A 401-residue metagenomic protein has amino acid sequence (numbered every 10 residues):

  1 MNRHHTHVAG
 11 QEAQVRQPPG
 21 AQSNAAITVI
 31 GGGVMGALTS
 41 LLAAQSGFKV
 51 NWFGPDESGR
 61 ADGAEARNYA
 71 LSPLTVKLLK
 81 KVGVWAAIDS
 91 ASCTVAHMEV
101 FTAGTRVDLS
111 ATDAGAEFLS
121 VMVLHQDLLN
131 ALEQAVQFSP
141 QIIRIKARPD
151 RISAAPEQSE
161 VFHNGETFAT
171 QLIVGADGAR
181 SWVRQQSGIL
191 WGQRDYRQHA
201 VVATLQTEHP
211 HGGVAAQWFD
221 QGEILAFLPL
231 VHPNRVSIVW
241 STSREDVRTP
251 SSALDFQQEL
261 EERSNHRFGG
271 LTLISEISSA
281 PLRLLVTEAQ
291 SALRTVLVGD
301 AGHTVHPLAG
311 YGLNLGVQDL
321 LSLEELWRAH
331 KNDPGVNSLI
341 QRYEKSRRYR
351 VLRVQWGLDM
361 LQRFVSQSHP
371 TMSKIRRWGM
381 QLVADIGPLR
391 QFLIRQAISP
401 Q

Functional and structural regions predicted by a protein language model:
R3, G20-S23, K77-K81, I88-Q186 (+1 more regions): Conserved N-terminal helical subregion
H7-E12, E325-Q401: C-terminal helical "tail/cap" subdomain of flavin- and related membrane-associated enzymes
H7-E12, R60, P156-Q158, E276-L285: Short gly/ser/thr-rich secondary-structure transition/capping motifs
P19-G33: Beta1/beta-strand and adjacent pyrophosphate-binding region of the FAD-binding site in flavoprotein oxidoreductases
I30, L42-R67: Glycine-rich FAD pyrophosphate-binding loop
G36-A37: N-terminal Rossmann-fold NAD(P) dinucleotide-binding loop
L79, L172-G270, S275-I277: Conserved FAD-binding catalytic core of PHBH/FMO-like flavoproteins
R248-N337: FAD/FMN-dependent oxidoreductases across multiple families
